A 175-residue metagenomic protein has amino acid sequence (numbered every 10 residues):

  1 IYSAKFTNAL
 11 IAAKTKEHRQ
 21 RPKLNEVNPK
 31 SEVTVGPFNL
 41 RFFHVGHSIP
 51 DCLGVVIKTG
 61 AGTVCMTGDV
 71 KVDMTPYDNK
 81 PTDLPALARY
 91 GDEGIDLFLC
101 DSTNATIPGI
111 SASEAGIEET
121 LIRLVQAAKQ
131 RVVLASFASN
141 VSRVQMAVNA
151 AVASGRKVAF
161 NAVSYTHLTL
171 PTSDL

Functional and structural regions predicted by a protein language model:
I1-L168, S173: His/Asp/Glu-rich metal-coordinating catalytic cores of metallo-dependent phosphodiesterases/hydrolases acting on
